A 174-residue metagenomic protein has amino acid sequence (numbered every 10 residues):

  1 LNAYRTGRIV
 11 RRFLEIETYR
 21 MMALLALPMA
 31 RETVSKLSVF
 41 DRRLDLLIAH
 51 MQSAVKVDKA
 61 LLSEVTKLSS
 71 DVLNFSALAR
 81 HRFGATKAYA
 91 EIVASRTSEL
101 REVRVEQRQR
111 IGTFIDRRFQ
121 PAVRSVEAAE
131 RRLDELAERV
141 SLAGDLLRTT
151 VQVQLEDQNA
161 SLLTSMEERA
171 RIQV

Functional and structural regions predicted by a protein language model:
L1-S63: Extended alpha-helical interaction modules
E64-L68: Amphipathic alpha-helical surface "interface" segments used for docking/oligomerization or membrane association within
S69-V174: Membrane-associated alpha-helical segments
